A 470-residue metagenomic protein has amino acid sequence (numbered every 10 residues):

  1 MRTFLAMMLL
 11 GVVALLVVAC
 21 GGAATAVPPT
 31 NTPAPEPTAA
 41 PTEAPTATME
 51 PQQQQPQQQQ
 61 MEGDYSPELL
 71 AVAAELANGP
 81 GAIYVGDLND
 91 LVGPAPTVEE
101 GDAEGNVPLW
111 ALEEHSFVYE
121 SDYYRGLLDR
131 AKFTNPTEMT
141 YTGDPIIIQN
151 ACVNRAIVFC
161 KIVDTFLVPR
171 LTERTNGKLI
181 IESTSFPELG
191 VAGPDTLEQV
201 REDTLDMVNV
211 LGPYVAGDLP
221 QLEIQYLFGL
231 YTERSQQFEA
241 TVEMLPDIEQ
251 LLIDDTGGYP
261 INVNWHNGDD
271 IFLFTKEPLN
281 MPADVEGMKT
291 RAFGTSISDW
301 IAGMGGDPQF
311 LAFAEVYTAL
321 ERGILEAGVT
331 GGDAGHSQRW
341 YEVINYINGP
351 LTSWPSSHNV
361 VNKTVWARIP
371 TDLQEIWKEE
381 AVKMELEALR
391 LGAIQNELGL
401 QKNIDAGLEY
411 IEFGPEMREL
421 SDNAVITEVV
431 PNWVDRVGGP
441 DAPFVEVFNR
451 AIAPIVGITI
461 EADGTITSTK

Functional and structural regions predicted by a protein language model:
M1-V18: Sec-dependent bacterial lipoprotein signal peptides
L10-V12, V168, I248, A314: Hydrophobic alpha-helical context, especially transmembrane and signal-peptide helices
L15, C20-Q59, D64, T97: Ser/Thr-rich, Proline-interspersed low-complexity disordered segments
V18, I248, E385-E387: A short hydrophobic/aromatic micro-motif that marks alpha-helical segments and, especially, helix-coil
C20-G21, E243, G287: Glycine-centered flexibility motif
M61-S235, D254, Y259-K470: N-terminal secretory/targeting leader peptides
T232-L252: A gly/proline- and charged-residue-enriched helix-loop-helix capping module
